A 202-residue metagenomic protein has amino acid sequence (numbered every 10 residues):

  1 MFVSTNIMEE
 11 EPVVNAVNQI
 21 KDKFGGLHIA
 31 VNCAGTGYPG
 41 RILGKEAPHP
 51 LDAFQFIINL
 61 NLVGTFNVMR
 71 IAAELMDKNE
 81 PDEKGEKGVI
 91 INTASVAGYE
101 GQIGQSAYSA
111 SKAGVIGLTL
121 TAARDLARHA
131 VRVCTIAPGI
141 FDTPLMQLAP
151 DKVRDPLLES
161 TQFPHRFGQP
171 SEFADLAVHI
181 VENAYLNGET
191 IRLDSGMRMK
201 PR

Functional and structural regions predicted by a protein language model:
V14, G37-Q55, E74, K78-K84 (+2 more regions): Conserved mid-core segment of classical short-chain dehydrogenase/reductases
T36, A47-N67, I91, V115: Catalytic Tyr-X3-Lys loop
N59, K152-E172: Catalytic Tyr-x(3-8)-Lys segment
M69, S111, T119: Active-site helix of classical SDR
E74, A123-D125: Alpha-helical segment proximal to the catalytic Tyr-Lys
S95: Residue(s) in the substrate-gating loop at a strand-loop-helix junction that position the organic substrate next
A127, R132, L186-E189: Short, small/polar-rich loop/turn modules that mediate ligand/substrate recognition or access, typified
Q169-L193, R198: C-terminal substrate-recognition "lid" of short-chain dehydrogenase/reductases
